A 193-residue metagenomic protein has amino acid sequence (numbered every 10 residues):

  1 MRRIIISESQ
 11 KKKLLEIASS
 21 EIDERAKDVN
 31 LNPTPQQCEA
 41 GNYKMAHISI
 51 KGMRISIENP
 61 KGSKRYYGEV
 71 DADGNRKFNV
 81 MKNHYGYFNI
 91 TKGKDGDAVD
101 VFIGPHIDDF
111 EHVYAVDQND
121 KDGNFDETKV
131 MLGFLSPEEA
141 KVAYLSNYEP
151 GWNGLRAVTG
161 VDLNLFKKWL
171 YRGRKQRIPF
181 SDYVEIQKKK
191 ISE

Functional and structural regions predicted by a protein language model:
M1-E21: Protein-protein interaction and targeting regions used for scaffolding, dimerization, and localization
E21-E193: Hydrophobic N-terminal alpha-helices or hydrophobic patches in metabolic proteins across all domains of life
